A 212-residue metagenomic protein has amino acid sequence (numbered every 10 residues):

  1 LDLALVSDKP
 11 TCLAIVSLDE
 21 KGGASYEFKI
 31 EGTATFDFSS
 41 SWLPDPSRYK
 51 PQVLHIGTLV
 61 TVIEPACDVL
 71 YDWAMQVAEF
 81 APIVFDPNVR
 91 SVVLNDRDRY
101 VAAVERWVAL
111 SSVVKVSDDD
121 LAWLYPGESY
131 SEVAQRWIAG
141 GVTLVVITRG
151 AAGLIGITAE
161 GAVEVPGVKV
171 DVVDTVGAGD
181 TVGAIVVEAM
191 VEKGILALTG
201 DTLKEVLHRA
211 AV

Functional and structural regions predicted by a protein language model:
L1-T58, I83: Conserved N-terminal subdomain of the carbohydrate kinase-like
V16-D19, Y100, G161: Short low-complexity, flexible loop/linker segments enriched in glycine and/or proline with clustered acidic
G32-S41, V93-R99, G127, L196: Short gly/ser/thr-rich secondary-structure transition/capping motifs
L43-P44, V104, V172: Acidic, amphipathic alpha-helical patches
Y49, A109, G140: Structured loop/turn residues at beta-strand edges in well-structured enzyme cores
V53-R136, A152-G153: Conserved beta-alpha-beta core of the PfkB/ribokinase-like small-molecule kinase fold
Q76, P126-V212: Conserved phosphate-binding/catalytic region of the ribokinase-like
